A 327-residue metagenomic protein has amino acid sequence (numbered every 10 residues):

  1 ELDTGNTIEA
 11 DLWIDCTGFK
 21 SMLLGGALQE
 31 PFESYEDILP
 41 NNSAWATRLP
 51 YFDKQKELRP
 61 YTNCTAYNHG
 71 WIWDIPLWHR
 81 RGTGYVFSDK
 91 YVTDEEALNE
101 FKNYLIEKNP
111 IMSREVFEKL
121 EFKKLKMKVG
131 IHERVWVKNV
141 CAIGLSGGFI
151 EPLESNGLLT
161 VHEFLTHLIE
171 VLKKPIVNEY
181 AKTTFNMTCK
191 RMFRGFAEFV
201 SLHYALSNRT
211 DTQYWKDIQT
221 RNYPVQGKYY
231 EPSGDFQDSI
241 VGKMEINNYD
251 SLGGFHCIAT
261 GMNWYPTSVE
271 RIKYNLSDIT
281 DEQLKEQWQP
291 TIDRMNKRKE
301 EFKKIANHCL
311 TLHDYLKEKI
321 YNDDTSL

Functional and structural regions predicted by a protein language model:
E1-E100, L165: Predominantly flavin-linked oxidoreductase catalytic cores and closely associated redox partners
I8, R134-K138, N208-T210: A short, glycine/Asx- and small/polar-enriched loop/turn that sits immediately N-terminal to a beta-strand
D15, D74, H132-V135, N139 (+1 more regions): Secondary-structure capping and boundary motifs in well-ordered enzyme cores
S21-L24, I150-P152, F193-F196: Short catalytic/ligand-binding loop motif for oxyanion handling, primarily in non-cytosolic enzymes, centered on
Y67-K126, G148-L159, V171-K174, N178: Conserved FAD/dinucleotide-binding core of flavoprotein oxidoreductases
K123-I143, G148: FAD-binding beta-loop-beta segment adjacent to the flavin cofactor pocket
E170-L327: Long, low-complexity C-terminal extensions of enzymes
